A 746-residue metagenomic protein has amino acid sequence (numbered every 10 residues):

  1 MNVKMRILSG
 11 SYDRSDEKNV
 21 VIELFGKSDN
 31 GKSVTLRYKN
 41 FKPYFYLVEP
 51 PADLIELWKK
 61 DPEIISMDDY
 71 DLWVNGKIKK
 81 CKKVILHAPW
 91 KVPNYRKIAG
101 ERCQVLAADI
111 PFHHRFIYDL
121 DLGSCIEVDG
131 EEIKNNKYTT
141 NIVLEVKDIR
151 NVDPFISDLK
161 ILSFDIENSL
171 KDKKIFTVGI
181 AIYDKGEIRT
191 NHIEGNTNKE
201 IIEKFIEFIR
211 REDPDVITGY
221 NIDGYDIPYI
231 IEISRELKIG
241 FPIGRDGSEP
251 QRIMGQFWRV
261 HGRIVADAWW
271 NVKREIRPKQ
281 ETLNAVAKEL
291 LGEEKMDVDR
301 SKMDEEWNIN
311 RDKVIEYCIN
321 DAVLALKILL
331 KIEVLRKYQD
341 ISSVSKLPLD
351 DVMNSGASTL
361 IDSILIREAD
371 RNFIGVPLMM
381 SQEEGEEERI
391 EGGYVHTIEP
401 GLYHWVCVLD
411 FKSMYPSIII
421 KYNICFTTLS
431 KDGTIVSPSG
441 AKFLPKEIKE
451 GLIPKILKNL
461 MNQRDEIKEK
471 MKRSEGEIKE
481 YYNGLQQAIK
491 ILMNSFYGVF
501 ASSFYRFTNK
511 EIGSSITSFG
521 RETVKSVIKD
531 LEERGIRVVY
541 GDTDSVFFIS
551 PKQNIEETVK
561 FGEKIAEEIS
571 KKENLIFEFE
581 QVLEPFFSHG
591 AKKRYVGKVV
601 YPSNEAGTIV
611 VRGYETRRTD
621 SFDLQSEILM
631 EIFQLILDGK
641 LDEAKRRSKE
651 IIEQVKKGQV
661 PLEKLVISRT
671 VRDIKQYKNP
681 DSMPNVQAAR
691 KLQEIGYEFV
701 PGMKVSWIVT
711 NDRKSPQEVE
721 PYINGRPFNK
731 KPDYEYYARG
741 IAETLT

Functional and structural regions predicted by a protein language model:
M1-D213, I239-P242, Y317-N320, L324-K346 (+6 more regions): DnaQ-like (DEDDh/DEDDy) 3′-5′ exonuclease domain used for proofreading and 3′-end trimming on nucleic acids
N2, S124-I126, D304-I420, I478-E522 (+5 more regions): Common nucleic-acid-contacting/processivity interface regions adjacent to the catalytic cores of nucleic-acid enzymes
F164, R189-H192, I209-V216, W269 (+9 more regions): Glycine- and acidic
D213, I217, I227, E236-A322: Active-site-proximal helix-loop-helix substrate-binding element of RNase H-like nuclease domains
D226-R235, K412-F426: Short active-site loop/helix that positions an aromatic residue
R464, M493, G535-S550: Catalytic palm active-site di-aspartate
V546-E563: Catalytic palm subdomain of template-directed nucleic-acid polymerases, centered on the conserved carboxylate motif
E563-A566, K572-T746: C-terminal, non-catalytic extensions of nucleic-acid polymerases
